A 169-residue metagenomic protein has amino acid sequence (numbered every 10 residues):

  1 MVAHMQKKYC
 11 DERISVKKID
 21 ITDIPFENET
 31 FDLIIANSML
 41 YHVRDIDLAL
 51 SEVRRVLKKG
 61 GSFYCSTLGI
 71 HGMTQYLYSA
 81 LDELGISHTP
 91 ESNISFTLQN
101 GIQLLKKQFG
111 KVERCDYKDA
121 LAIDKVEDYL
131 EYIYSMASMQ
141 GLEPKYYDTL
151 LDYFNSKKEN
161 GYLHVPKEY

Functional and structural regions predicted by a protein language model:
M1-D23, L48: Class I SAM-dependent methyltransferase SAM/SAH-binding core
K17, I35, Y64: Conserved Rossmann-like nucleotide-binding pocket used by diverse enzymes that bind dinucleotide cofactors
T22-I34: A short acidic, Gly/Pro-enriched loop at the edge of an enzyme's catalytic core that lines a small-molecule cofactor
L33-I46: A short SAM/SAH-binding and catalytic strip from SAM-dependent methyltransferases
D47-S62: A short glycine-rich, Lys/Arg-flanked "PGG" loop and its adjoining helix->strand segment in the class I
Y64-T89: Conserved class I S-adenosyl-L-methionine
S92-Y169: Conserved Class I S-adenosyl-L-methionine
